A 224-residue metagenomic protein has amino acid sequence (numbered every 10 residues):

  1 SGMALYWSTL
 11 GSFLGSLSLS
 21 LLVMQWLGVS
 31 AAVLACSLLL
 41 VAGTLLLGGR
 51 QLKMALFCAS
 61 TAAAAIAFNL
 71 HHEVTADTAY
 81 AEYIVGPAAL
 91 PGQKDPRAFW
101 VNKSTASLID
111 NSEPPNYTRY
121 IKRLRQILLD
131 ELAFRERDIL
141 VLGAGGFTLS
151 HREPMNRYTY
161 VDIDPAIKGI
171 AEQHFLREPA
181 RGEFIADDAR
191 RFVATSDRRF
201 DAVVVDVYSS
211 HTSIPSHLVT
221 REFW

Functional and structural regions predicted by a protein language model:
W7-S12: Structural signature of transmembrane alpha-helices in multi-pass secondary transporters
F13-L17, V41: Hydrophobic/small/kink-forming positions within alpha-helical transmembrane segments of polytopic membrane proteins
S20-M24: Small-residue-mediated transmembrane helix hinge/kink sites in multi-pass secondary transporters
A31-A62: Symmetry-related core transmembrane helices of the 12-TM Major Facilitator Superfamily/SLC fold
L56-L176: Class I S-adenosylmethionine
K168-R198, A202-T212: S-adenosyl-L-methionine
V219-W224: A short glycine-rich, Lys/Arg-flanked "PGG" loop and its adjoining helix->strand segment in the class I
